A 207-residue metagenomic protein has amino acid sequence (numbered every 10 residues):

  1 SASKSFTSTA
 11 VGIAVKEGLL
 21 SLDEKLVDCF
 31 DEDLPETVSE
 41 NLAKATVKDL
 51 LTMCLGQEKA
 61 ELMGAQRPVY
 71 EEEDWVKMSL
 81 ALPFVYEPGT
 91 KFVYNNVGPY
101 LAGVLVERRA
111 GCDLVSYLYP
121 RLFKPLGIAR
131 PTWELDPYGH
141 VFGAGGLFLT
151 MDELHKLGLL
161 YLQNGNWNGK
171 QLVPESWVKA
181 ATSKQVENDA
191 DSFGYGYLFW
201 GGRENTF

Functional and structural regions predicted by a protein language model:
S1-D23, L50, A102-V106, L154-L157: Active-site SXXK
S1-F6, L42-A45, F92-Y100, F148-D152: Aromatic- and histidine-enriched alpha-helix N-cap/loop-to-helix transition segments that scaffold the rims
K16-Q57, A81, A110-G145, L149: Active-site helix/loop module of the DD-peptidase/beta-lactamase fold, centered on the serine-lysine SxxK catalytic
N41-A45, V69-E72, V85, A190-F193: Extracellular/periplasmic catalytic domains that process cell-envelope and extracellular macromolecules
L55-L135: A small/polar active-site loop signature that marks catalytic segments
G98-L105, G143-N166: Active-site-proximal alpha-helical segments within enzyme catalytic domains
R130, V178-F207: Active-site Gly/Thr loop motif
W133-F142, N164-N188: A beta-strand-loop signature enriched in Asp, Gly, Thr, and Trp that corresponds to the sialidase/neuraminidase Asp-box
